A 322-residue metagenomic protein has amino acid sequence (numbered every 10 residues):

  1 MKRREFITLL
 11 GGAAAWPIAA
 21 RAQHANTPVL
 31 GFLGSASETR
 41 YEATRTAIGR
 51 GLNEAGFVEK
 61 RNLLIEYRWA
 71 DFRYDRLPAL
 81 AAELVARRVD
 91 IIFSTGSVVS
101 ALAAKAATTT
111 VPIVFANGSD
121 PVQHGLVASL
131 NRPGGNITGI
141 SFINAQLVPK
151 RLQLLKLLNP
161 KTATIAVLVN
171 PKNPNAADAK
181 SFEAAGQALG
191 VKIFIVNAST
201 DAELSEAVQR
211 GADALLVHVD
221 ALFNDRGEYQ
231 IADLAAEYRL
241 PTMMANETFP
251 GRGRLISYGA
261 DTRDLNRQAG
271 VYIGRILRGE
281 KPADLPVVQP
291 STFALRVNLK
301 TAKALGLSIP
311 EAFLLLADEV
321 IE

Functional and structural regions predicted by a protein language model:
M1-E322: Short hydrophobic alpha-helices and adjacent helix-cap/hinge residues
